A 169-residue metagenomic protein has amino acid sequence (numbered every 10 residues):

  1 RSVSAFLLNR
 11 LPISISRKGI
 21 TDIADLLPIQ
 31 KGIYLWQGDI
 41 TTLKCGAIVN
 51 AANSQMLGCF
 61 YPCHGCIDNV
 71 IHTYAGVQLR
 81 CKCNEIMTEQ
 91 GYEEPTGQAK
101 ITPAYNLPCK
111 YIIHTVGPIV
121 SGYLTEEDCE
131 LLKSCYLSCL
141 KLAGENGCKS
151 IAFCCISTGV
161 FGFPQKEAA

Functional and structural regions predicted by a protein language model:
R1-A169: Macrodomain-like recognition of ADP-ribose-binding/processing modules
